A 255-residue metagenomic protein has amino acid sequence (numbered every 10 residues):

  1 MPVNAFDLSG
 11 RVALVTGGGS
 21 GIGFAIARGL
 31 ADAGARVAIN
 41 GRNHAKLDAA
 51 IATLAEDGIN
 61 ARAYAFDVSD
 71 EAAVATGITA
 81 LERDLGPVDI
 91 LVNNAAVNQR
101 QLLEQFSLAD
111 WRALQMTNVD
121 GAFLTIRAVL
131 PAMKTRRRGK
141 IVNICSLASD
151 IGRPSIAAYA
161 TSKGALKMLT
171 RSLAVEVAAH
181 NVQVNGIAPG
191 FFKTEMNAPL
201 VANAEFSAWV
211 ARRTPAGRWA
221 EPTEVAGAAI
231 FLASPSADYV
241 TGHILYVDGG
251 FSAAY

Functional and structural regions predicted by a protein language model:
P2-N4, I151, I230, T241-Y255: Short C-terminal tail/terminal secondary-structure segment of NAD(P)H-dependent dehydrogenase/reductase domains
V12, G19-G21: Conserved glycine-rich cofactor-binding loop
L102-L103, D110-R112, I141, V210: Substrate-binding pocket helix/loop in short-chain dehydrogenase/reductase
E104, I151-A157, A179-H180, G217 (+1 more regions): Active-site loop immediately N-terminal to the catalytic Tyr-X3-Lys motif of short-chain dehydrogenase/reductase
I126, S162, T170: Active-site helix of classical SDR
P131, V175-A179, D238: Alpha-helical segment proximal to the catalytic Tyr-Lys
S146: Residue(s) in the substrate-gating loop at a strand-loop-helix junction that position the organic substrate next
